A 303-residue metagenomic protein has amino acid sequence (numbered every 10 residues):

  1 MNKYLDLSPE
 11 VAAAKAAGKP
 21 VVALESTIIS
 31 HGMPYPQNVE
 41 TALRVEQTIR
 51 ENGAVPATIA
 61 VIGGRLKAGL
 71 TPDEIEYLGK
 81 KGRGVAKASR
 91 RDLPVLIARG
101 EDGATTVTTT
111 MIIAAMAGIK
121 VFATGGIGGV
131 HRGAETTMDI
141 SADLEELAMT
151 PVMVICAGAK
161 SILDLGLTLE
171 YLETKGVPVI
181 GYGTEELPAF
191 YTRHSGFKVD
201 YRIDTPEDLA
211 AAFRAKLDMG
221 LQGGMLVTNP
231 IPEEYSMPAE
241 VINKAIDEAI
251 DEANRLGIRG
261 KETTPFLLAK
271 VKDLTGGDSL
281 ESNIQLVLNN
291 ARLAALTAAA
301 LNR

Functional and structural regions predicted by a protein language model:
M1-E51, M116: N-terminal glycine-/serine-/threonine-rich phosphate-binding loop
A12-A16, V21-V22, I113-M116, V121-A123 (+5 more regions): Solvent-exposed alpha-helices and their adjacent loops that cap or buttress functional pockets in soluble metabolic
V22-L24, P56-V61, G103, V121-G126 (+5 more regions): General beta-strand structural signal in soluble alpha/beta enzymes
S26, H31-M33, V39-L96, D218-E234: Glycine-rich nucleotide/cofactor/substrate-binding loop typically near the N-terminus or early in the first domain
T71-P151: Divalent-metal (Mg2+/Mn2+/Ca2+)-assisted nucleotide/phosphate chemistry catalytic cores
T106-V107, E135-A148, V152-E173, P206-A211: Active-site glycine-rich loop that binds ribose-phosphate moieties when present
R193-D218: Anionic-ligand binding region
L221-N289: A C-terminal functional module that forms or caps the active site or interfaces directly with catalytic machinery
